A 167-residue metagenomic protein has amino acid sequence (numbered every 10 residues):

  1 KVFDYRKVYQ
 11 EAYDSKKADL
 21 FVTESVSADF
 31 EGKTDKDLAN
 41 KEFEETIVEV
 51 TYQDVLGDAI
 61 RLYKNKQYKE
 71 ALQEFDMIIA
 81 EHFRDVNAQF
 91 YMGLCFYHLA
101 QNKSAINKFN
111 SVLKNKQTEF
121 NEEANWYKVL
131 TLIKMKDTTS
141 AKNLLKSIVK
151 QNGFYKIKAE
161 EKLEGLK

Functional and structural regions predicted by a protein language model:
K1-K167: Polar, acidic low-complexity tracts enriched in Ser/Thr/Gln/Glu with frequent Gly/Pro and Thr-Pro motifs
